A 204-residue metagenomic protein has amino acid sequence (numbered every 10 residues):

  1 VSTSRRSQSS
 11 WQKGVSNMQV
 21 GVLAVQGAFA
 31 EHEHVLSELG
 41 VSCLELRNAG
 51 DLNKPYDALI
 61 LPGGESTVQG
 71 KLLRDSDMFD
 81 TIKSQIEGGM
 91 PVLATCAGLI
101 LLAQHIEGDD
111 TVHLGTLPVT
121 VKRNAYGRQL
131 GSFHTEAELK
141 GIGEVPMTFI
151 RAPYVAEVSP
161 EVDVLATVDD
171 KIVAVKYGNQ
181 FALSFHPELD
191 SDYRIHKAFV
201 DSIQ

Functional and structural regions predicted by a protein language model:
V1-D75, D80-E87, Y193-K197, D201-Q204: N-terminal beta1-alpha1 cap of cysteine-dependent amidohydrolase-like domains
N17-G21, H113, N179: Residues that mark the start of a beta-strand
V25, T95-A97, L117, R151 (+1 more regions): A secondary-structure boundary/capping signal
C43-L44, V92, Q180: Hydrophobic anchor at the start of a short beta-strand that flanks the dinucleotide cofactor-binding loop
Y56, G88-M90, T111-V112, E144-V145 (+2 more regions): Short coil/turn connectors at secondary-structure junctions
I60-L61, A94, L183: Redox-cofactor binding/interface segments in oxidoreductases and associated redox assembly factors
S66-A137: Cysteine-nucleophile active-site neighborhood
R123-Q204: Amide-donor transfer/coupling interface in amidating biosynthetic enzymes
